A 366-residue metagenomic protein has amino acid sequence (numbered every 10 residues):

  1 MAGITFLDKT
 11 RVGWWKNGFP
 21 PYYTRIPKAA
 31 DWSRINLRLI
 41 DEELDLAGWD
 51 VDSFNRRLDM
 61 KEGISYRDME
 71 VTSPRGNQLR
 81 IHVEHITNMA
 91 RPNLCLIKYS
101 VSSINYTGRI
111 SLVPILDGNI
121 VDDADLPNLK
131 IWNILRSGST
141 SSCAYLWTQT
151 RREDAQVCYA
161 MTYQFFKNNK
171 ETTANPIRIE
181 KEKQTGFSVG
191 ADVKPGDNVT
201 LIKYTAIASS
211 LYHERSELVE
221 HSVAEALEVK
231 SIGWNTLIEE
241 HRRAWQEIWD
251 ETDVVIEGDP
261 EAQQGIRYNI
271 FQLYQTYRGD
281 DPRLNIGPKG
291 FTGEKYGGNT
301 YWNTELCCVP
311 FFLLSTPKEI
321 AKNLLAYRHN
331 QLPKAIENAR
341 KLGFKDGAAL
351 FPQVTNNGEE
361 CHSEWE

Functional and structural regions predicted by a protein language model:
M1-Y296: Acidic/polar, glycine-enriched structural segments that form the non-catalytic walls/loops of the carbohydrate-binding
N235-E366: Substrate-binding groove/exosite segments of carbohydrate-active enzymes
